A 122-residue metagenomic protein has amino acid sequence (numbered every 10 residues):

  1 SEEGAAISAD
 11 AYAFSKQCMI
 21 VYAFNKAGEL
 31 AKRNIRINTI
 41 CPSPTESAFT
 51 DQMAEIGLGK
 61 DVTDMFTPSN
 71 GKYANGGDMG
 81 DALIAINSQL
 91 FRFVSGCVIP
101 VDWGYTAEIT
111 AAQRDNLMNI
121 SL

Functional and structural regions predicted by a protein language model:
S1, T45-P68, E108-L122: A glycine/serine/threonine-rich, flexible loop-to-helix segment that serves as the NAD(P) cofactor-binding "lid"
S1-K32, P42-T45: Catalytic loop of short-chain dehydrogenase/reductase
Y12, T39, K60-V94, I99-W103 (+1 more regions): C-terminal helical subdomain
Q17, A31, T39-F49, A54 (+4 more regions): PG/GG-rich flexible active-site loop of Rossmann-like NAD(P)H-dependent oxidoreductases, especially the SDR superfamily
M19, I37, D115-N119: Long, compositionally biased, intrinsically disordered segments
K26, G57, L90: Active-site catalytic pocket residues across diverse enzymes, especially alpha/beta-hydrolases
K32-N34, Q89-L90: Short coil/turn segments at alpha/beta junctions that flank glycine-rich nucleotide-binding fingerprints
